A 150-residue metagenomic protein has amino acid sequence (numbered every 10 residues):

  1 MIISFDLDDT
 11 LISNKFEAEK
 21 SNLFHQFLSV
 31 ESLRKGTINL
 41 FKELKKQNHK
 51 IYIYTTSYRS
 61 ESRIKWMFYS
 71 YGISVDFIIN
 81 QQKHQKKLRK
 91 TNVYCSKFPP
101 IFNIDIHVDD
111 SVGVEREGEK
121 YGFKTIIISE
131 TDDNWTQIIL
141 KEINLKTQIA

Functional and structural regions predicted by a protein language model:
M1-F16: Asp-based phosphoryl-transfer active-site loop
T10, R59, G113: Conserved Rossmann-like nucleotide-cofactor binding loop
I12-F24, G72, F77: Short, basic/glycine-rich phosphate-binding loops at helix/coil junctions that contact nucleotide phosphates
N22-Y52, S62: Short, acidic loop-to-helix structural element flanking the phosphoryl-transfer center in phosphate-processing enzymes
R59-D105: Substrate-recognition "cap/lid" segment bordering the active-site pocket of phosphatases
Q85-T91, N134-I143: Short, charged, surface-exposed secondary-structure boundary motifs
F102-L140: Acidic, Mg2+-coordinating phosphoryl-transfer loop and its flanking beta/alpha structural elements, shared across
